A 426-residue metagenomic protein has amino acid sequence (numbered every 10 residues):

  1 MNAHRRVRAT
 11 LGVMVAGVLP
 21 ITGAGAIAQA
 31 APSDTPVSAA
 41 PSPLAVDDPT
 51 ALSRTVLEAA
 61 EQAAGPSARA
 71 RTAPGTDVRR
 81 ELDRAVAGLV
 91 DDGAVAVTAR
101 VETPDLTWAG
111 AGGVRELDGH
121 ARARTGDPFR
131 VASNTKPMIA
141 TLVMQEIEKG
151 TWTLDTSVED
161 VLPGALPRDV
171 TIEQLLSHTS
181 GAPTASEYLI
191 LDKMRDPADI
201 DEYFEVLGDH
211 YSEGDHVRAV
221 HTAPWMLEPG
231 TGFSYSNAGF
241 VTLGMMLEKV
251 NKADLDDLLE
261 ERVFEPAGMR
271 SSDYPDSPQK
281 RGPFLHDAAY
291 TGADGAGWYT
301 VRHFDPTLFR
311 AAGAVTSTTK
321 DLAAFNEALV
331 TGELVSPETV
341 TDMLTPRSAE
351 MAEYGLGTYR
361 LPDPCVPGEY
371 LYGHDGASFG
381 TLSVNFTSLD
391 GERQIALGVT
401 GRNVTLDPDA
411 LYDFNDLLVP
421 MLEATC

Functional and structural regions predicted by a protein language model:
M1-P32: Secretory targeting and sorting signals
N2-A3, I27-A111, R302-C426: Catalytic loop of the DD-peptidase/beta-lactamase superfamily, centered on the K-T-G motif and neighboring
V86-L89, A99-E102, W108-A109, V131-S133 (+7 more regions): Primarily hydrophobic membrane-targeting regions of prokaryotic envelope proteins
G93-V95, G119-L175, W225-S236, R310: Short active-site loop at a secondary-structure junction that contains or immediately precedes the catalytic residue(s)
G113-R115: Solvent-exposed serine/threonine-rich low-complexity stretches and specific carbohydrate-binding patches
V170-L371: Short, surface-exposed loop or secondary-structure junction motifs that flank catalytic or metal-binding residues
